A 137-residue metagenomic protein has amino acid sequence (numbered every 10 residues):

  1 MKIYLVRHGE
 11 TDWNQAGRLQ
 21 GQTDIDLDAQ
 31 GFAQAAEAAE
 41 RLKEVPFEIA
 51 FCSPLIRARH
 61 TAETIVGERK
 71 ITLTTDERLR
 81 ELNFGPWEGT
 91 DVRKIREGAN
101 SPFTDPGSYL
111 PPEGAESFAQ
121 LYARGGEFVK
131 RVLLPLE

Functional and structural regions predicted by a protein language model:
M1-Y4: Extreme N-terminal starter segment of soluble prokaryotic enzymes
R7: Active-site beta-alpha turn of Rossmann-fold NAD(P)-dependent dehydrogenases/reductases
E10-T61, P111-G126: Loop-to-helix element that buttresses phosphate recognition and phosphoryl-transfer chemistry
D12, S101-P102: Active-site/binding-pocket entry motifs
D12-W13, R59, E68-K70, E127-E137: Active-site-adjacent alpha-helix immediately C-terminal to a catalytic or transition-state-stabilizing loop
E37-N100: Phosphate-coordination/substrate-recognition cap region in phosphate-metabolizing enzymes
A39-E40, P102-T104, V129-R131: Short amphipathic alpha-helical segments with coiled-coil-like heptad repeat character
T104-L110: A conserved pocket-lining segment of Rossmann-fold NAD(P)-dependent short-chain dehydrogenase/reductase
